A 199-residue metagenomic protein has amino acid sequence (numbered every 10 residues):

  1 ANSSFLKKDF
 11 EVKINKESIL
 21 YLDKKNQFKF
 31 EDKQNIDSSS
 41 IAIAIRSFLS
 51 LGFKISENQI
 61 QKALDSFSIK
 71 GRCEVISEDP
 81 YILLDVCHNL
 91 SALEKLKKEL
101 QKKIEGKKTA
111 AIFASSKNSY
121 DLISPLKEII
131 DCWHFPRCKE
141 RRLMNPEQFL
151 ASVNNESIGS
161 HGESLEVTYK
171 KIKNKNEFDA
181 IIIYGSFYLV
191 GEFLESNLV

Functional and structural regions predicted by a protein language model:
A1-K29: Extended acidic/charged loop-beta regions that coordinate divalent cations and stabilize anionic phosphate/carboxylate
S4-L6, A110, H134: Hydrophobic/aromatic beta-strand patches that form the interior of the parallel beta-sheet core in alpha/beta enzyme
N15-S18, Y81-I82, I123-A180: C-terminal helical cap/extension that packs against the catalytic core of soluble nucleotide-cofactor enzymes
K24-C132: Nucleotide phosphate-binding/pyrophosphate-handling subdomain across enzymes that bind or process nucleotide phosphates
L93-E94, Y120-I123, M144-P146, E192-E195: Short glycine-/acidic-enriched loop or helix-start segments at secondary-structure transitions that form or flank
S186: Active-site-proximal loop/hinge segments that shape catalytic or ion-binding/gating pockets
